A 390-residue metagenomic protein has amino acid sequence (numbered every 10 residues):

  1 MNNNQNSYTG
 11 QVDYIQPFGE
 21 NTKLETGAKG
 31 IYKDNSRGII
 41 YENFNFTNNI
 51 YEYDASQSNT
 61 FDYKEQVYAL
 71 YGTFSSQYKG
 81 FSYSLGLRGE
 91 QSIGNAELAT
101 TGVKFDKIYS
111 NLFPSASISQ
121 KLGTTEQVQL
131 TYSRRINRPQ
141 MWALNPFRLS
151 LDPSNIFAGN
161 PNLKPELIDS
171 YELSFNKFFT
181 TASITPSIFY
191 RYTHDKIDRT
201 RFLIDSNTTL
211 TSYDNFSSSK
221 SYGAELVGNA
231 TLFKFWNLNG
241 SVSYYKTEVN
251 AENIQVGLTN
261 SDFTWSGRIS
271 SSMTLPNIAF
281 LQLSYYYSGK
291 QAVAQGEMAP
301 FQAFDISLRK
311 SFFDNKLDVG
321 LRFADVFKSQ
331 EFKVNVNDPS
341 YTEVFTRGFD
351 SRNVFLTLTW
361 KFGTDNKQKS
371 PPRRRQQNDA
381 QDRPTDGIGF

Functional and structural regions predicted by a protein language model:
M1-S84, S119-G123, S219-N229, S241 (+2 more regions): Outer-membrane beta-barrel transmembrane domain signature of Gram-negative proteins, especially the mid-to-C-terminal
N6-V12, Q66-G72, L112-I118, V128 (+7 more regions): Hydrophobic, lipid-facing positions within transmembrane beta-strands of outer-membrane proteins
S7-Q11, E52-N59, N160, K164 (+4 more regions): Outer membrane beta-barrel strand-and-loop segments of large Gram-negative receptors, especially TonB-dependent
N21-L24, G80-Y83, T125-V128, T181-I184 (+4 more regions): Repeated loop/turn-to-beta-strand initiation elements of outer-membrane beta-barrel proteins
G30-D34, S76-G80, G89-N95, Y132-R138 (+8 more regions): Transmembrane beta-strands of outer-membrane beta-barrel pores
E65-T101, Y109-S115, F235-K246, S270-G289: Surface-exposed extracellular loop regions of Gram-negative outer-membrane beta-barrel proteins
I93-N95, T124-S170, Y190-T211, Q291 (+1 more regions): Surface-exposed extracellular loop regions of Gram-negative outer-membrane beta-barrel proteins, predominantly
N260-F390: Conserved C-terminal beta-signal and adjacent last beta-strands/turns of outer-membrane beta-barrel proteins
